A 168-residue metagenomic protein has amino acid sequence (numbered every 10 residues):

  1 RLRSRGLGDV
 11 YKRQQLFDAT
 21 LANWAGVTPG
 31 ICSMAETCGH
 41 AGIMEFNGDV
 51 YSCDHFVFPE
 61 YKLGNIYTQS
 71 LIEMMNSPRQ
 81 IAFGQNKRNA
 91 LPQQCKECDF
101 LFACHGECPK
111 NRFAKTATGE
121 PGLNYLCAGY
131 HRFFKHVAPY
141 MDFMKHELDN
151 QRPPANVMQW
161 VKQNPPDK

Functional and structural regions predicted by a protein language model:
R1-Y11: Single conserved hydrophobic/aromatic residue that forms the stacking wall/gate of nucleotide- or nucleobase-binding
D18-P29: Short, conserved active-site entrance elements at the starts or edges of catalytic domains
A35-C38: Short, small/polar residue-rich loop motifs at catalytic or cofactor-binding pockets
E45: Short, acidic, Ser/Thr-enriched surface-loop or helix-capping motifs
V57-K168: Flexible mid-to-C-terminal extensions adjoining Fe-S/redox cofactors in radical SAM and related proteins
